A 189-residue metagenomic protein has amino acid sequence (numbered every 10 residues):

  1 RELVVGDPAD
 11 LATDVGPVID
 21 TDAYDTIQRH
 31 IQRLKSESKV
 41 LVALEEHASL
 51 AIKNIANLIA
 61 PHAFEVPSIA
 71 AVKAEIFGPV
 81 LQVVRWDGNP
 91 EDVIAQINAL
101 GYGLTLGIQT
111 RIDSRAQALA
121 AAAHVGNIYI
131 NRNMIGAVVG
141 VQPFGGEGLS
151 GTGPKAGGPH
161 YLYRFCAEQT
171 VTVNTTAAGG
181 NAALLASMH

Functional and structural regions predicted by a protein language model:
E2-P8, V15-G16, A51-H189: Conserved C-terminal structural/oligomerization subdomain of aldehyde/semialdehyde dehydrogenase
V5, S36-S49: Short secondary-structure junctions
A9-L11, K35: Short, charged, low-hydrophobicity "junction" segments
D14, I19-D22: A structural signal for alpha-helical segments
T21, D25-K39: Long, low-complexity segments enriched in small/aliphatic residues
